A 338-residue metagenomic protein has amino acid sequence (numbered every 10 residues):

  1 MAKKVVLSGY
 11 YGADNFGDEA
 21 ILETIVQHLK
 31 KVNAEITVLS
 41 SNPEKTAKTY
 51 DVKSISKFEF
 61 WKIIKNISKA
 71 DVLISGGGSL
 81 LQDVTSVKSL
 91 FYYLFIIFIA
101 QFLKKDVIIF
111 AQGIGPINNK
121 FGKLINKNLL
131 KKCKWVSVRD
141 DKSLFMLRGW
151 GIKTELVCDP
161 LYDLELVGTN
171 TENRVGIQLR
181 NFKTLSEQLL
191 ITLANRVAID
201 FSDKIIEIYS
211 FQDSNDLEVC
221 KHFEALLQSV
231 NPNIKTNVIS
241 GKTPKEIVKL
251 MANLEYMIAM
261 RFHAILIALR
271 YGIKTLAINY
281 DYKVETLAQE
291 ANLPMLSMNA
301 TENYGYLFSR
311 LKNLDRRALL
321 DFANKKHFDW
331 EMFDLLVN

Functional and structural regions predicted by a protein language model:
M1-N338: Active-site anion-handling motifs in enzyme catalytic cores
